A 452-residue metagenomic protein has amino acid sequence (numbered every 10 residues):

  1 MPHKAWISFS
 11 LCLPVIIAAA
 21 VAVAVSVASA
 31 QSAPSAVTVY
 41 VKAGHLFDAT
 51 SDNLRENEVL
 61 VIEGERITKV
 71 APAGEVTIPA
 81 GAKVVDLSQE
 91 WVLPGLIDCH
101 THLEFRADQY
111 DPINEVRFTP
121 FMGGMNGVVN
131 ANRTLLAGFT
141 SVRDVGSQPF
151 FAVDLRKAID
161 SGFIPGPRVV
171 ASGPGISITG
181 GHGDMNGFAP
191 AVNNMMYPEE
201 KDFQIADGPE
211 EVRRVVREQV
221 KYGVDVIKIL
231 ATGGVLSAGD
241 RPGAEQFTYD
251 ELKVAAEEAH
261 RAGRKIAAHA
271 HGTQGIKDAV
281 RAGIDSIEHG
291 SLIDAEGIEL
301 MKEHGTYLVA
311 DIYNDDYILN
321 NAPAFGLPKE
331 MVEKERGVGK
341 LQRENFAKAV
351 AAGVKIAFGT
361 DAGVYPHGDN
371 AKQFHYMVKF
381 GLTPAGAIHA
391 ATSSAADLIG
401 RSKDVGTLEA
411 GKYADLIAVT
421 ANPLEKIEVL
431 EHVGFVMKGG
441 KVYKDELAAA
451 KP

Functional and structural regions predicted by a protein language model:
S8-S26: Bacterial N-terminal signal peptides
G44, L60, E65, Q89 (+14 more regions): Divalent metal-coordination and catalytic microenvironments
L46, S51-L93: Histidine-rich, glycine-flanked metal-binding segment
E90-F163, I178-G187, D250, Q274 (+1 more regions): Metal-associated gating/positioning segment near the N- to mid-region
E104-G123, T179-K201, V235-Y249, H304-G339: Active-site gating loops and adjacent loop-to-helix segments of metal-dependent hydrolytic enzymes
A107-Y110, A152, H182, S237-G239 (+6 more regions): Histidine/acidic-residue-rich catalytic or RNA/ligand-binding cores of hydrolases and nuclease-related proteins
E115, R261, K265, G326-E330 (+1 more regions): His/Asp/Glu-enriched, well-ordered alpha-helical/loop segment that forms or immediately abuts the divalent-metal
D154, E210-L308, R336-K355, K403: Histidine/acidic residue-rich metal-binding segments in metalloenzymes
